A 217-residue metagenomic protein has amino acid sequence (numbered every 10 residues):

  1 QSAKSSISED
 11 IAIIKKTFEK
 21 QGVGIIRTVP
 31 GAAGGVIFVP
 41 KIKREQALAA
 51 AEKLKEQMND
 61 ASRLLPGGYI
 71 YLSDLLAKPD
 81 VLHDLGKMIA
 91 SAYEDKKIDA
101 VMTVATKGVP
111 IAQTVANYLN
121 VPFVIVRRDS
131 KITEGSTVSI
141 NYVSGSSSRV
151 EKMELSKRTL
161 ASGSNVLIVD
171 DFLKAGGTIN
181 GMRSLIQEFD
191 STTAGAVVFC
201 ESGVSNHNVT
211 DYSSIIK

Functional and structural regions predicted by a protein language model:
S5-E9: Key DNA-contact positions within bacterial/archaeal DNA-binding proteins
D10-I11, F18: DNA major-groove recognition helix of helix-turn-helix
G24-V39: Minor-groove-contacting beta-hairpin "wing" of winged helix-turn-helix DNA-binding domains
I37-K97: Active-site-facing substrate-recognition patch
I98-A105: Short glycine-rich phosphate-binding loop at a beta-alpha junction
V121-V166: Short, glycine/charge-rich flexible loops or terminal/linker lids adjacent to PRPP-binding catalytic cores
D170-N180: Acidic, divalent-metal-coordinating active-site segment for phosphoryl/phosphodiester hydrolysis, typified by short
S184-K217: PRPP-dependent phosphoribosyltransferase catalytic core
